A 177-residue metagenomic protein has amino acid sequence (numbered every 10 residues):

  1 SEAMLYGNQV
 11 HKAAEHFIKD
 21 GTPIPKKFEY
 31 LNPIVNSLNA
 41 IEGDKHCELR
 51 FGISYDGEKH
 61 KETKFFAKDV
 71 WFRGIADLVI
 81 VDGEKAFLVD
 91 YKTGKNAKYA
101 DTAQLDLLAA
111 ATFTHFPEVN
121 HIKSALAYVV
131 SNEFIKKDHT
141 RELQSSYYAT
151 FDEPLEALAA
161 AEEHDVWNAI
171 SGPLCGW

Functional and structural regions predicted by a protein language model:
Q9, A103-A111: Short amphipathic alpha-helical face segments that pack within enzyme cores and frequently flank/anchor catalytic
Q9, A13, L174-W177: Residue-level detector of well-ordered alpha-helical segments, enriched for hydrophobic/aromatic packing positions
H11-I18, L155-A159: Regular secondary-structure segments
A13-K98, A103, H115-A125, V129-N132: Catalytic cores of nuclease domains that cleave nucleic-acid phosphodiester backbones
Y55-E62, K68, A97-A100, A110-W177: Metal-dependent nuclease catalytic regions and adjoining charged, substrate-binding loops involved in nucleic-acid end
